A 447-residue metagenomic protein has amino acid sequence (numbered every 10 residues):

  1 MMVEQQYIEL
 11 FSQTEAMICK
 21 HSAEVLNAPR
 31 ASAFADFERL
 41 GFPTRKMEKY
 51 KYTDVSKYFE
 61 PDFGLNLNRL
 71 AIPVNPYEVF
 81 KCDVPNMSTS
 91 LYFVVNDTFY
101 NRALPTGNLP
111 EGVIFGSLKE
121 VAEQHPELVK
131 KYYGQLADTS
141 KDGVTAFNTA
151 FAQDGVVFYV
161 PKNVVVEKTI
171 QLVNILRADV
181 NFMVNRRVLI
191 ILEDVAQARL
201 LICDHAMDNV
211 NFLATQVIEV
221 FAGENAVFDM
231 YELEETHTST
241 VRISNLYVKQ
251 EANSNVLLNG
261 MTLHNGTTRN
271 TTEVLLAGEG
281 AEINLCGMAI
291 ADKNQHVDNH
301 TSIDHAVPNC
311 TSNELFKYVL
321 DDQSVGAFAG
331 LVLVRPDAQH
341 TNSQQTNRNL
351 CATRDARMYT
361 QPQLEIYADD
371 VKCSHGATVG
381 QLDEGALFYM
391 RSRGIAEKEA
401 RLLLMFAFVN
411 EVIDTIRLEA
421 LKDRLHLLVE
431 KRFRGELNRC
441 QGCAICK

Functional and structural regions predicted by a protein language model:
M1-V217, E224-V227: Short, low-to-moderate order helix/coil transition modules at the start of elongated helical scaffolds
E111-I114, Q124-F388, S392-I395, V409-K447: Conserved beta-strand/loop scaffold segments within soluble protein domains that form the structured core and edges
